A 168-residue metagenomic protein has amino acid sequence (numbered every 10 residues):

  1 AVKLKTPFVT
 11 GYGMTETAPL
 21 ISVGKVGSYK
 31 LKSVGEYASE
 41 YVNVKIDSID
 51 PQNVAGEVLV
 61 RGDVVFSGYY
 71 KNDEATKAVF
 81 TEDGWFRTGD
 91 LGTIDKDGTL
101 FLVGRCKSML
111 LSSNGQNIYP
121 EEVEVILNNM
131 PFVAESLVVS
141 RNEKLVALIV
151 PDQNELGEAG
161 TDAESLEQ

Functional and structural regions predicted by a protein language model:
A1-L100, C106-M109, E124: Conserved AMP-binding/adenylate-forming
G62, S67-G68, K77, L91-Q168: AMP-binding/adenylate-forming catalytic core of the ANL superfamily
